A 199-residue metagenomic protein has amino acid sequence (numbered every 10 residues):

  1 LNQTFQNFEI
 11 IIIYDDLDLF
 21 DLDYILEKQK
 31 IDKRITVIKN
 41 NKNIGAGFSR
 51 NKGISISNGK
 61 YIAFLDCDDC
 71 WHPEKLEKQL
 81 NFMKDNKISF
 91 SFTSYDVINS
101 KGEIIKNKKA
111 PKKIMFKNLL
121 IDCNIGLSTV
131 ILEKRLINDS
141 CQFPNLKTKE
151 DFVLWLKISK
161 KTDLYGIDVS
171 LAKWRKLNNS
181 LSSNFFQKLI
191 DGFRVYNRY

Functional and structural regions predicted by a protein language model:
L1-K39: Acidic donor-binding segment of Leloir-type glycosyltransferases
I13-L17, I44, C67: Conserved short acidic donor-positioning loop in nucleotide-sugar-dependent glycosyltransferases
D21-L22, R50, W71-L76, K101-G102: Acidic donor-diphosphate engagement hotspot in glycosyltransferases and nucleotidyltransferases that stabilizes
N40-S57: Glycine-rich, basic loop-to-helix element that forms the pyrophosphate-binding segment of sugar-nucleotide handling
I62: Short aromatic/hydrophobic "clamp" motif used to bind/position activated sugar donors
D66-C70, S94: The conserved acidic donor/metal-binding loop of glycosyltransferases
E74-I105: Conserved donor NDP-sugar-binding/catalytic core segment of glycosyltransferases
N107, P111-K188, V195: Conserved nucleotide-sugar donor-binding catalytic segment
